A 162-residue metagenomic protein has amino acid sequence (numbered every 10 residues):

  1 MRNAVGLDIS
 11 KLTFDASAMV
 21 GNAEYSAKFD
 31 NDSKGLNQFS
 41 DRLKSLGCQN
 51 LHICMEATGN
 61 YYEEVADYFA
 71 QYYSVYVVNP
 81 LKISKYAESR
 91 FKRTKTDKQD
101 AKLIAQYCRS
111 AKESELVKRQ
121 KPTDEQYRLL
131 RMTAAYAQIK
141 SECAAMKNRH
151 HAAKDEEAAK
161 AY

Functional and structural regions predicted by a protein language model:
M1-Y162: Phosphate- and other anionic-substrate recognition elements at nucleic-acid/protein interfaces
